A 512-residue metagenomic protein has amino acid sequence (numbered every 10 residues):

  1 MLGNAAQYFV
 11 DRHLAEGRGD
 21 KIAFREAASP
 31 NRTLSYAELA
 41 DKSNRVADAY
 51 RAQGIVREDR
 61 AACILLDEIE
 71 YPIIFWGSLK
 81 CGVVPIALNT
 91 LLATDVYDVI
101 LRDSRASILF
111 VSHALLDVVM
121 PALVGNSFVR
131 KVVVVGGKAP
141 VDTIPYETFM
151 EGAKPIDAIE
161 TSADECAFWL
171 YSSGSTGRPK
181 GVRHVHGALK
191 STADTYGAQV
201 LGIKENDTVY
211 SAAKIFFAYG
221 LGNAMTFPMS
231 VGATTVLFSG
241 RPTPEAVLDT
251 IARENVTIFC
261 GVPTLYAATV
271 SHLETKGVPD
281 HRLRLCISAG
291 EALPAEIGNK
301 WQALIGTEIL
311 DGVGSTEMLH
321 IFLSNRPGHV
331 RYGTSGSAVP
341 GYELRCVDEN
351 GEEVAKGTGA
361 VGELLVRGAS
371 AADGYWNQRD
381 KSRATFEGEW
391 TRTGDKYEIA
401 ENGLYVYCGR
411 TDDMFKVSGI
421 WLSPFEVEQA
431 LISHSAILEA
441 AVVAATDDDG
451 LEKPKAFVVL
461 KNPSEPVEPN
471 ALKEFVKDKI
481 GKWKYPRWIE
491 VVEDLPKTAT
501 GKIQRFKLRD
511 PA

Functional and structural regions predicted by a protein language model:
G3, D20-I22, A153-Y171, R178 (+1 more regions): Conserved pre-ATP/AMP-binding loop-to-beta segment of ANL
D20-E68, P72-W76, A93-D98, P145-E147: Conserved AMP-binding/adenylate-forming core of the ANL superfamily
A28, R32, I108, A114-A163 (+1 more regions): ANL superfamily adenylate-forming
T33-A37, E160, A167-S191: Conserved AMP-binding A3 loop
L92, L109-V111, F259, G368 (+5 more regions): AMP-binding/adenylate-forming catalytic core of the ANL superfamily
K190-S211, F216-T257, H272-L273: Conserved AMP-binding/adenylation subdomain of ANL enzymes
V256-G261, V270-R331, E343, E353: Gly/Ser/Thr-rich phosphate-binding loop
R345-L365, E401-N402, E465-P469, Q504: Conserved beta-loop-beta connector loops within the AMP-binding
